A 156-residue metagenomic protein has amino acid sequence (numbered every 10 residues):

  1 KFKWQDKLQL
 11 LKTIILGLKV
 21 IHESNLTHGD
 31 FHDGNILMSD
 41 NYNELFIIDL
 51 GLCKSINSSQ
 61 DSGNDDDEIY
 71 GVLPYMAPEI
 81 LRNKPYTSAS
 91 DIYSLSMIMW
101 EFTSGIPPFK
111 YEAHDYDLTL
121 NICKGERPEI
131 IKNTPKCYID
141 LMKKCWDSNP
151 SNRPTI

Functional and structural regions predicted by a protein language model:
H22-S39: Catalytic-loop of the protein kinase fold
G34-P74: Activation segment/activation loop of eukaryotic-type protein kinase catalytic domains
N83-S88: Activation segment
D91: Conserved catalytic-loop aspartate of Hanks-type protein kinases
S104-P108: Structural helix C-cap motif within protein kinase domains
W146-I156: A conserved short helix/loop substructure at the end of the activation segment of eukaryotic-like protein kinase domains
